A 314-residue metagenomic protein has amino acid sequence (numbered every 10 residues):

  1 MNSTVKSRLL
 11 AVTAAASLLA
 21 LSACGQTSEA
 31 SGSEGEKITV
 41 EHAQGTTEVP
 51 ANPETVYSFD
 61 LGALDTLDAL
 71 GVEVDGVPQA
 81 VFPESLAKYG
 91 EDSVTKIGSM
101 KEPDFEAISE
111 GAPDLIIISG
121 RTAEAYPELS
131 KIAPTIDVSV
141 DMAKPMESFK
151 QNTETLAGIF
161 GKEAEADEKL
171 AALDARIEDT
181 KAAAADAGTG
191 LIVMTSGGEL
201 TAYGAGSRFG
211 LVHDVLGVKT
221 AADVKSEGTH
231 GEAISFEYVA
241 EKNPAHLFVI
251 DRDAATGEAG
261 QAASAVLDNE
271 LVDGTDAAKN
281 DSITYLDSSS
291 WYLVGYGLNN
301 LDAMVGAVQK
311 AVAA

Functional and structural regions predicted by a protein language model:
N2-L61, A164-L191, D253-A263, L286-S289 (+1 more regions): Bacterial Sec-exported substrate-binding components of ABC uptake systems
H42-Q44, I97-D104, S226-S235: Short helix-initiation/N-cap motifs at beta->coil->alpha
T55-Y57, L61-E110: A short, structured surface patch at a secondary-structure boundary
F82-S85, A205-E232, S288: Alpha-helical, coiled-coil/dimerization segments enriched in small aliphatic residues
A112-I118, P134, V239, N243-F248: Proline-aspartate-enriched helix->loop->beta-strand connector
K131-G197, V294-A314: Extracytoplasmic substrate-binding proteins
T195-G197, T201, G228-T256: Ligand-binding pocket segment of bilobal, Venus flytrap-like solute-binding proteins
A245-A314: Structured C-terminal subdomain patch of bacterial secreted/periplasmic proteins
